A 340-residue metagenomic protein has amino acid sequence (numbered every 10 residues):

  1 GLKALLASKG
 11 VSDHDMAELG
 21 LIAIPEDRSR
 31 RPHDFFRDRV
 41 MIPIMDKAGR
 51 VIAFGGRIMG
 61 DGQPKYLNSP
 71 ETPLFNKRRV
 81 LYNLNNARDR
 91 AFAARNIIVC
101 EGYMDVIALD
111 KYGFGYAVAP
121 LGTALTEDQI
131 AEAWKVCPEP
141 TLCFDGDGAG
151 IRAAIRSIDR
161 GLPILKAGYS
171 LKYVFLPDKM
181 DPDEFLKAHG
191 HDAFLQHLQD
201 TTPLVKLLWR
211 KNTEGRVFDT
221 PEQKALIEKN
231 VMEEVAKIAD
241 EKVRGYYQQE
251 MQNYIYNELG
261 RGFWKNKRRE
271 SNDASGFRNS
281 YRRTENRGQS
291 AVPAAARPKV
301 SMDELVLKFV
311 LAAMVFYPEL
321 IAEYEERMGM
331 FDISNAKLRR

Functional and structural regions predicted by a protein language model:
L2-P140, A153-A154: Phosphate-handling DNA/RNA-contact segment within nucleic-acid enzymes
D46-A48, R88-I97, A124-P140, F144-R340: A charged alpha-helical hairpin associated with nucleic-acid processing machineries
